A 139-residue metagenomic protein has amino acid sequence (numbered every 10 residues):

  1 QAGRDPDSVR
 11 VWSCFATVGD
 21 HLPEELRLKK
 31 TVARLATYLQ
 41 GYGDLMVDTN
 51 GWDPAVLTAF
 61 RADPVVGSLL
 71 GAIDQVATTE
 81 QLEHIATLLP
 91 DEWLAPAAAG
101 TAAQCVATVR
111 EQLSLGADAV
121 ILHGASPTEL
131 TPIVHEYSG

Functional and structural regions predicted by a protein language model:
Q1, P127-G139: C-terminal helical cap(s) of enzyme catalytic domains, especially alpha/beta-barrels
A2-E111: An alpha-helical appendage that flanks or caps ligand/catalytic pockets
V18-D20, G124-L130: Acidic-and-aromatic substrate-binding clefts and catalytic sites of carbohydrate-active enzymes
L115-G116: Structural motif
